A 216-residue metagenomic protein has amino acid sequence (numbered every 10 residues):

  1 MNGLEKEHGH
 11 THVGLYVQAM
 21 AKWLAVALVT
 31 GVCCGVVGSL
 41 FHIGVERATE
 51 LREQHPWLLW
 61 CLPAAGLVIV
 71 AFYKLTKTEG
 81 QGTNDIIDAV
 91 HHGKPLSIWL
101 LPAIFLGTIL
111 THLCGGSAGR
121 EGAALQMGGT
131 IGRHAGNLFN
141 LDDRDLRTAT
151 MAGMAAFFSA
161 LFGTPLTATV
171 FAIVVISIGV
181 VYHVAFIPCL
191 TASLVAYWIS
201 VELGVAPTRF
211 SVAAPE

Functional and structural regions predicted by a protein language model:
M1-E216: Alpha-helical transmembrane segments and immediately membrane-proximal extracytoplasmic
